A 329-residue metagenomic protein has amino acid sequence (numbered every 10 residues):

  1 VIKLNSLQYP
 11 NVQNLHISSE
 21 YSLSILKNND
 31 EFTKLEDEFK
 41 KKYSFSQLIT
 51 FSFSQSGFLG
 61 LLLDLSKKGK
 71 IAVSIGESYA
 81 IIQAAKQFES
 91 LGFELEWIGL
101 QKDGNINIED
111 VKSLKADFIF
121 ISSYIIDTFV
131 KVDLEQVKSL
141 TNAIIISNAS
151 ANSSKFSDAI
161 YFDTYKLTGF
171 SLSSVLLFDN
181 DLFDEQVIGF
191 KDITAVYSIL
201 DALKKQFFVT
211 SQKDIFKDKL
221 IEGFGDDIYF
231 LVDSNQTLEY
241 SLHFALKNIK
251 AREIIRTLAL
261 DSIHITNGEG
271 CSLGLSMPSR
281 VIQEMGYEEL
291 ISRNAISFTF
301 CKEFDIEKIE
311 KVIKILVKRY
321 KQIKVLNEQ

Functional and structural regions predicted by a protein language model:
V1-L4, P10-V12, I282-Q329: PLP-dependent enzyme catalytic core of the Aspartate aminotransferase-like
V1-S22, D218-E222, D226: N-terminal glycine-rich, Lys/His-bearing helix-loop that initiates the first secondary-structure elements of many
Q8-S56, G60, D64: Conserved N-terminal alpha-helix of the aminotransferase class I/II PLP-enzyme fold
L35-S44, Q206-L260: Conserved PLP-dependent catalytic core of the aminotransferase class-I/II
D64-I82, E96: Conserved PLP-anchoring active-site segment centered on the Schiff-base-forming lysine
G99-S153: Active-site phosphate-binding strand-loop segment of PLP-dependent enzymes
N152-D201: Active-site PLP attachment segment
L242-I296: Conserved C-terminal alpha-helix-loop-beta "cap" of PLP-dependent enzymes that closes/shapes the active-site mouth
